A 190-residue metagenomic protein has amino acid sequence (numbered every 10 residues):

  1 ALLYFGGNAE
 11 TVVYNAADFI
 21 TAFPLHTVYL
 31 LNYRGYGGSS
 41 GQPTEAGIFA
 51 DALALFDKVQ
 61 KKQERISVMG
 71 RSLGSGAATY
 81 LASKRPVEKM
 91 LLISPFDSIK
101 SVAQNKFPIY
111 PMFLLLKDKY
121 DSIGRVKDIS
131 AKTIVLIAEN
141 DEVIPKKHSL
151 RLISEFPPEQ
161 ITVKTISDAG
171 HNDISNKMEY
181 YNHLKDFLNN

Functional and structural regions predicted by a protein language model:
A1-K58: Membrane-embedded segments
A17-D18, S122, A131, P145-S154: Short alpha-helix in the alpha/beta-hydrolase fold that links the catalytic acid
K62-S72: Alpha/beta-hydrolase fold nucleophile elbow
S75-R125, A131, D173: Hydrolase active-site cap/lid region
I129-S130, V135-D141: Short beta-strand/loop motif that positions the catalytic acidic residue of the alpha/beta-hydrolase fold
V143, A169-E179: Catalytic histidine-centered segment of alpha/beta-hydrolase-like enzymes
L150-N172: Catalytic histidine neighborhood in serine/cysteine hydrolases with alpha/beta-hydrolase-type architecture
M178-N190: Catalytic active-site module of serine/aspartate enzymes centered on a nucleophile-bearing elbow/loop
